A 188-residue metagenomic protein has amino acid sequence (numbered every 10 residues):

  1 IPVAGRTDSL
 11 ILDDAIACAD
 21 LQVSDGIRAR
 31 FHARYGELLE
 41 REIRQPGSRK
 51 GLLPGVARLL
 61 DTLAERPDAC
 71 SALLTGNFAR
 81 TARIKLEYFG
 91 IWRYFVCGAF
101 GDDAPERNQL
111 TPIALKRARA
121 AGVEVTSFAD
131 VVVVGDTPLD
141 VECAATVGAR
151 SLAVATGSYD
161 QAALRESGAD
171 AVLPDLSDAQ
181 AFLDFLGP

Functional and structural regions predicted by a protein language model:
I1-R58, E65: N-terminal helical cap/lid subdomain that shapes the substrate entry/recognition surface in HAD-like hydrolases
Q22, W92-V96, D170: Conserved H-loop
V56-E87, A99-P105: Substrate-recognition element of Asp-dependent hydrolases with the DxDx(T/V) motif
L60-A64, L115, V141-G148: Surface-exposed amphipathic alpha-helices with a cationic face
E87-A118: Histidine/lysine/aspartate-rich catalytic loop segments that bind and position anionic ligands
A99, A171-L176: Short acidic-hydrophobic, aromatic-tinged amphipathic segments that line or gate anion-handling sites
P112-V141: Conserved Lys-Pro-Asp/Glu-containing loop-to-beta segment of HAD-superfamily phosphomonoesterases, centered on
V133-A171: Acidic, Mg2+-coordinating phosphoryl-transfer loop and its flanking beta/alpha structural elements, shared across
